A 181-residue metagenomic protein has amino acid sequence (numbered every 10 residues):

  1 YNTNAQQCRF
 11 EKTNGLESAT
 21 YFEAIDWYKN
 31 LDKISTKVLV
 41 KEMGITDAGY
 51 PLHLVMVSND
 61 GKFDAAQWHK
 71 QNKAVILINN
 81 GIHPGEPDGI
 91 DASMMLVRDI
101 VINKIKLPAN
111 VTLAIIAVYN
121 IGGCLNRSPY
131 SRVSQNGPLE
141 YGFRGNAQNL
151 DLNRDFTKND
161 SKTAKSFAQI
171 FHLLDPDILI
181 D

Functional and structural regions predicted by a protein language model:
Y1-C8: Bacterial Sec-dependent N-terminal signal peptides
F10, V55, N103-K104: N-terminal catalytic cores of secreted or lumenal carbohydrate-active enzymes
E23, W27, T163-S166: Well-ordered alpha-helical segments embedded in enzymatic catalytic cores
A24-A74: Soluble metallo-hydrolase cores and metallopeptidase-like ectodomains found primarily in the secretory/periplasmic
M43-I45, V57-N59, N80-I82, I116-N120: Active-site-proximal beta-strand/loop segments in catalytic clefts of secreted hydrolases
K70-N79, P87-D181: Active-site/substrate-binding loop(s) of hydrolase catalytic cores
